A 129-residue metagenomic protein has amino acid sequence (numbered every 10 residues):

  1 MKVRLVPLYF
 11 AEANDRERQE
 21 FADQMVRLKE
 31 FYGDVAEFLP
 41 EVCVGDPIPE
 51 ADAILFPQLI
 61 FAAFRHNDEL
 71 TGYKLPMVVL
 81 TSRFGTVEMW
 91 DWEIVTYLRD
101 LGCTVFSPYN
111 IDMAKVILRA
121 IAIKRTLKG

Functional and structural regions predicted by a protein language model:
M1-G129: An N-terminal assembly and electron-transfer interface module characteristic of large anaerobic redox and radical
